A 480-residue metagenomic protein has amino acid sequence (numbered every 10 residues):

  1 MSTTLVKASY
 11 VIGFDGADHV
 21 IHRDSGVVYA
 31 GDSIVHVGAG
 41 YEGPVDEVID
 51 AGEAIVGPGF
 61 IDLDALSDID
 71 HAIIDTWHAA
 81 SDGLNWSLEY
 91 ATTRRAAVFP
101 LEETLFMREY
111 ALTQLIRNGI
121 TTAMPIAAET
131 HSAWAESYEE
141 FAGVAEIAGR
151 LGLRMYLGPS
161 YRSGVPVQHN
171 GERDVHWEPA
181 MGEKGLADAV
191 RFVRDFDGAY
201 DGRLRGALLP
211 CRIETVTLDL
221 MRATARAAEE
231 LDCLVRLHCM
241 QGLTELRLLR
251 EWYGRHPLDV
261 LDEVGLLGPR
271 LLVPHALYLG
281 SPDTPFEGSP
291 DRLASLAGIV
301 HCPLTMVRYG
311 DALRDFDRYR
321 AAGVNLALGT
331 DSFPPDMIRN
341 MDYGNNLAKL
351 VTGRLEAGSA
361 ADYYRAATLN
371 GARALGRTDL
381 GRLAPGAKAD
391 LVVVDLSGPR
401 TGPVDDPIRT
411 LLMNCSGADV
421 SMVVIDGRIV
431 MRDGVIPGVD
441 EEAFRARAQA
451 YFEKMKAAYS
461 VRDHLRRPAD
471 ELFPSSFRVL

Functional and structural regions predicted by a protein language model:
M1-G43, A54-V56, P474-F477: N-terminal metal-binding scaffold of metallo-dependent hydrolase/deaminase domains
T3-A8, E42-W86, E102, E109 (+1 more regions): Replace "His-x-His-based motif
S9, V27, D32, E53 (+14 more regions): Divalent metal-coordination and catalytic microenvironments
G13-D15, K388-R445: C-terminal cap of metal-dependent C-N hydrolases
H71-T104, A133-E136, G164-G182, L243-R270 (+4 more regions): Active-site gating loops and adjacent loop-to-helix segments of metal-dependent hydrolytic enzymes
D75-R154, L186-Y200, Q449-A457: Alpha-helical scaffold segments that flank or form the walls of functional sites
W134-A276, G280-D283: Metal-coordinating catalytic core of metallo-dependent amide/deamination hydrolases
D259, E263-R270, D315-T401, N414-S416: His/Asp/Glu-enriched, well-ordered alpha-helical/loop segment that forms or immediately abuts the divalent-metal
